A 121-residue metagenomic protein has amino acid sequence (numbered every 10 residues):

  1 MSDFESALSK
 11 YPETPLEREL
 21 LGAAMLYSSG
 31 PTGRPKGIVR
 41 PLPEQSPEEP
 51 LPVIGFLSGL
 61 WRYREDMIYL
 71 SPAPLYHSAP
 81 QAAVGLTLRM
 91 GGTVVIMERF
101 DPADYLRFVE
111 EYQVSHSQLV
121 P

Functional and structural regions predicted by a protein language model:
M1-M25, L42-I54: ANL superfamily adenylate-forming
S2-D3, L8-Y11, G33, S58 (+2 more regions): Residue-level signal for pocket-adjacent positions within structured domains
P12-L16, K36, H116: Secondary-structure boundary/capping signal
L16-E17, G37, D66, V84: Secondary-structure boundary/capping residues
G22, R34-P35, D66, G91: A structure-centric signal for secondary-structure junctions around beta-strands
M25-R40: Conserved adenylation A10 loop of the ANL superfamily
P43-I68, P72, Y76-H116: Conserved AMP-binding/adenylation subdomain of ANL enzymes
V120-P121: Beta->alpha turn/N-cap motifs
